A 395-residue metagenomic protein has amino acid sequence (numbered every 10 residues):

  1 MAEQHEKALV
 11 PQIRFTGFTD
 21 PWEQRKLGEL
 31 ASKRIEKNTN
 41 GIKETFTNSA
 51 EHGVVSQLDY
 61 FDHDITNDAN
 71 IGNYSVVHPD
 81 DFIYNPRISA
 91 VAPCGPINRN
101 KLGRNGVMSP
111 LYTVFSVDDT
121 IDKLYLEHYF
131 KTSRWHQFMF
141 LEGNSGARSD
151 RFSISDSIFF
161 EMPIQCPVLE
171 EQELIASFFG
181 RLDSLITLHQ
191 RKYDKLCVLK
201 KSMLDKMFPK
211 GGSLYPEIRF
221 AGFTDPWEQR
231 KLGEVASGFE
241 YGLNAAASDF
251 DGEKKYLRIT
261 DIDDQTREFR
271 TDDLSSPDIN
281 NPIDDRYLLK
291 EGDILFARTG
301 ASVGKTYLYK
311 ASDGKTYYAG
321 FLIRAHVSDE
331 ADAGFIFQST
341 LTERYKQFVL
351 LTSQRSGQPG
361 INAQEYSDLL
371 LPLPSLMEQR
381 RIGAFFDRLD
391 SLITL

Functional and structural regions predicted by a protein language model:
M1-G17, R191-E228, S391, L395: Short amphipathic coiled-coil heptad-repeat segments
E3, G28-I164, G233-L373: DNA target-recognition domains and sequence-specific DNA-contacting regions of bacterial/archaeal
I13-N38, R219-Y241: Non-catalytic DNA-recognition/assembly elements of restriction-modification systems
F15, W22-K26, E161-M162, F179-L185 (+5 more regions): Long, compositionally biased tandem-repeat segments
D20, S145, V168-L169, S184 (+4 more regions): Loop/turn elements at beta-strand to alpha-helix junctions within RNA-recognition modules
A176-S177, G383-D387, L395: Acidic/polar-enriched heptad-repeat coiled-coil alpha-helices, especially the parallel dimerization/signal-relay stalks
T187, R380-R381, T394: A detector of tandem-repeat and repeat-rich interaction/domain scaffolds
